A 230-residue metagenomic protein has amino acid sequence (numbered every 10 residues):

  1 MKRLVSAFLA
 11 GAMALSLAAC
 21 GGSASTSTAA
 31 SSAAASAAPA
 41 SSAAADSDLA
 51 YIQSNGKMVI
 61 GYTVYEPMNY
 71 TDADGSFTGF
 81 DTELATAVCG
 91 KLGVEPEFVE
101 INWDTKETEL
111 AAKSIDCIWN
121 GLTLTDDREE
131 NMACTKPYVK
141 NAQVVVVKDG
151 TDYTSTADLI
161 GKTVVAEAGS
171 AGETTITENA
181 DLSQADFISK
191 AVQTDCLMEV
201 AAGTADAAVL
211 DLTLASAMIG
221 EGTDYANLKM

Functional and structural regions predicted by a protein language model:
A10, A14-L17: Bacterial Sec-type N-terminal signal peptides, specifically the leucine/valine-rich hydrophobic h-region
A18-A35: Bacterial lipoprotein signal-peptidase II cleavage site
A43-G121: Extracytoplasmic small-molecule ligand-binding "clamshell" domains of the periplasmic binding protein/Venus flytrap
Y70-D74, A85-V94, G172-A191, I219-D224: Ligand-binding cleft/hinge of the Venus flytrap
G90-K91, V99-E100, D104-I118, N131-A133 (+3 more regions): Short helices/loops that flank or line small-molecule/ion binding pockets
L122-E130, T175-N179, A202, D206-M230: A ligand-binding cleft/hinge motif common to bilobed small-molecule-binding domains
A133-K140, D186-I188, T223-M230: Short beta-strand->loop
V147-V164: Flexible hinge/capping segments at coil-to-helix
